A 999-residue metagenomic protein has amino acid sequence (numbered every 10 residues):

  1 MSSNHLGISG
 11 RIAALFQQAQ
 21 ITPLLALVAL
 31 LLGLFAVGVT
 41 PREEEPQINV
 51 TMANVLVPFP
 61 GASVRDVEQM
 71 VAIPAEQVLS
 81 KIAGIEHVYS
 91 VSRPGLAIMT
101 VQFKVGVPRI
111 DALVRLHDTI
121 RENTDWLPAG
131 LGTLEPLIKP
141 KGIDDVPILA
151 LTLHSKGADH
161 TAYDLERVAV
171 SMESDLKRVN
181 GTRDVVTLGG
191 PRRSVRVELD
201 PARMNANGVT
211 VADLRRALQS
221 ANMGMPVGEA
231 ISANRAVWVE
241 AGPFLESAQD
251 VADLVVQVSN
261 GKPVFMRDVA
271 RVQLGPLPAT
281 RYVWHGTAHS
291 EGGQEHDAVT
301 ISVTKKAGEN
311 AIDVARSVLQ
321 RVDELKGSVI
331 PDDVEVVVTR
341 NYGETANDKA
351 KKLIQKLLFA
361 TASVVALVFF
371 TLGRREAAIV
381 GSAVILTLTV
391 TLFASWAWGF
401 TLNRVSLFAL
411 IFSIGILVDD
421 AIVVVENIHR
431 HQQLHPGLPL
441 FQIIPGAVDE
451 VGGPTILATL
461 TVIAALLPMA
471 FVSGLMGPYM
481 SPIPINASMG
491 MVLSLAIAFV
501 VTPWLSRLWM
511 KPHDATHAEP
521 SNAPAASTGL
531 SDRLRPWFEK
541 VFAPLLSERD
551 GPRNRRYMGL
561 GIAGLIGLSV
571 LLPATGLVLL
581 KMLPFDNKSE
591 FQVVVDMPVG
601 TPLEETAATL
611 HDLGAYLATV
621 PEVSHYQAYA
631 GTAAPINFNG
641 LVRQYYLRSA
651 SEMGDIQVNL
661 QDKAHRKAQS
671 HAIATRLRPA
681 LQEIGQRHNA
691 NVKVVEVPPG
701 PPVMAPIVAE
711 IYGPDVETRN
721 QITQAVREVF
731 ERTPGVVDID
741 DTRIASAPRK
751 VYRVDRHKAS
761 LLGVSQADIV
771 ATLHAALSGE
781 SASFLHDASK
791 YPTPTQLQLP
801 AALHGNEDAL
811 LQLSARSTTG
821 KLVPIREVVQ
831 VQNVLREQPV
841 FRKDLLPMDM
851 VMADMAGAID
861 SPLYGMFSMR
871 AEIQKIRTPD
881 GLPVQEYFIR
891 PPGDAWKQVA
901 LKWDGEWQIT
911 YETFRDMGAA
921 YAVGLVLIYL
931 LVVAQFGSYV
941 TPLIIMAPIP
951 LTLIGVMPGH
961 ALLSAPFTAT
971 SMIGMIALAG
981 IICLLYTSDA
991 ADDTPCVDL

Functional and structural regions predicted by a protein language model:
S2-T361, L402, P478, P698 (+2 more regions): Membrane-proximal extracytoplasmic
S3-R42, V451, S521-K581: Signature of alpha-helical transmembrane segments and their immediate interfacial
H5, A14, E68-P140, A202-M223 (+5 more regions): Solvent-exposed, membrane-proximal periplasmic/extracellular interface segments of envelope transport and secretion
F35-V39, A362-H429, F471, M489 (+1 more regions): Hydrophobic transmembrane alpha-helices and their membrane-interface caps in long multi-pass transport proteins
L134, S413-I428, G452-F471, P478-A525 (+3 more regions): Transmembrane alpha-helices and their membrane-interface boundaries in multi-pass membrane transporters and channels
T339, A346, A350, V425 (+3 more regions): Helix-loop junctions and hydrophobic alpha-helical segments within the transmembrane domains of large membrane
Y342, A378, A680-S988: C-terminal transmembrane helical bundles of large multi-pass transporters and their helix-start/helix-kink determinants
M653, Y986-D993: Conserved small/polar residues in nucleotide/adenosyl-binding loops
